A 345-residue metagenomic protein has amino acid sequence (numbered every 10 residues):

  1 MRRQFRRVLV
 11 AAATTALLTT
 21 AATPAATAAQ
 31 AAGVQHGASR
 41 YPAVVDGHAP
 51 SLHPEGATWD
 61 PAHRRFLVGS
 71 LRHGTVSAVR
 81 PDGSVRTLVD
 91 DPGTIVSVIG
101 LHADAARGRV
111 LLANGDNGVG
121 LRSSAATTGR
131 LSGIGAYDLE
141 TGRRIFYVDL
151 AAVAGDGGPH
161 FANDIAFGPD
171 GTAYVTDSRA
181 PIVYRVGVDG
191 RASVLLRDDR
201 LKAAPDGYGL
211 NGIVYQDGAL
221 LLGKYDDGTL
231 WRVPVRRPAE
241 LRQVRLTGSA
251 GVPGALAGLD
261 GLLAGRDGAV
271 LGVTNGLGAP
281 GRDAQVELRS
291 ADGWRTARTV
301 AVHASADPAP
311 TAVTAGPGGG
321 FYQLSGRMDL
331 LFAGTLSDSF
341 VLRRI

Functional and structural regions predicted by a protein language model:
M1-A31: Secretory targeting and sorting signals
G33-P54, A297-R298: A short helix->beta-strand "capping" segment at the edge of beta-propeller domains
H48-R65, P92-G118, A151-A173, L201-L220 (+2 more regions): Beta-rich, blade/repeat-based domains predominating in secreted/periplasmic proteins but also intracellular
D60-P61, L67-R72, V110-T128, A173-R179 (+3 more regions): Conserved beta-strand positions in repeat-built beta-propeller and related beta-rich domains
T75-S77, L121-A125, G129-G133, Y184 (+3 more regions): Structural motif
V79-S84, D138-R143, V186-R191, P234-A239 (+2 more regions): Short loop/turn segments that connect beta-strands within beta-propeller blades
S124-D170: Asp-box/WD-like beta-propeller blade repeats and closely related beta-sheet repeat scaffolds
T314-I345: Blade-level signature of beta-propeller repeat domains, shared across WD40, Kelch, NHL, RCC1 and BNR/Asp-box propellers
